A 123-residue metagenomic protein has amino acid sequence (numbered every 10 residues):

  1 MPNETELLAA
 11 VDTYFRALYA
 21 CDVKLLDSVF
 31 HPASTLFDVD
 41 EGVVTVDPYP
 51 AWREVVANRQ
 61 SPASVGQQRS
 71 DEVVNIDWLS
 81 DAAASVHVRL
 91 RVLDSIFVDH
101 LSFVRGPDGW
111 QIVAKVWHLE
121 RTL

Functional and structural regions predicted by a protein language model:
M1-P32, D47-A51, T122-L123: Short, low-complexity N-terminal intrinsically disordered segments enriched in polar/charged residues
N3-A9, T35-I96: Surface-exposed, charged secondary-structure patches
A17-L18, V92, D99: Amphipathic, hydrophobic secondary-structure cores in small proteins
D22, V29, D40-G42, Q67 (+2 more regions): Residue-level detector of alpha-helical recognition elements and their boundaries
F30-H31, L90, V116-W117: Short beta-strand segments enriched in hydrophobic/aromatic residues within well-folded beta-rich domains
I96-L123: Short beta-strand edge/turn micro-motifs at domain boundaries
